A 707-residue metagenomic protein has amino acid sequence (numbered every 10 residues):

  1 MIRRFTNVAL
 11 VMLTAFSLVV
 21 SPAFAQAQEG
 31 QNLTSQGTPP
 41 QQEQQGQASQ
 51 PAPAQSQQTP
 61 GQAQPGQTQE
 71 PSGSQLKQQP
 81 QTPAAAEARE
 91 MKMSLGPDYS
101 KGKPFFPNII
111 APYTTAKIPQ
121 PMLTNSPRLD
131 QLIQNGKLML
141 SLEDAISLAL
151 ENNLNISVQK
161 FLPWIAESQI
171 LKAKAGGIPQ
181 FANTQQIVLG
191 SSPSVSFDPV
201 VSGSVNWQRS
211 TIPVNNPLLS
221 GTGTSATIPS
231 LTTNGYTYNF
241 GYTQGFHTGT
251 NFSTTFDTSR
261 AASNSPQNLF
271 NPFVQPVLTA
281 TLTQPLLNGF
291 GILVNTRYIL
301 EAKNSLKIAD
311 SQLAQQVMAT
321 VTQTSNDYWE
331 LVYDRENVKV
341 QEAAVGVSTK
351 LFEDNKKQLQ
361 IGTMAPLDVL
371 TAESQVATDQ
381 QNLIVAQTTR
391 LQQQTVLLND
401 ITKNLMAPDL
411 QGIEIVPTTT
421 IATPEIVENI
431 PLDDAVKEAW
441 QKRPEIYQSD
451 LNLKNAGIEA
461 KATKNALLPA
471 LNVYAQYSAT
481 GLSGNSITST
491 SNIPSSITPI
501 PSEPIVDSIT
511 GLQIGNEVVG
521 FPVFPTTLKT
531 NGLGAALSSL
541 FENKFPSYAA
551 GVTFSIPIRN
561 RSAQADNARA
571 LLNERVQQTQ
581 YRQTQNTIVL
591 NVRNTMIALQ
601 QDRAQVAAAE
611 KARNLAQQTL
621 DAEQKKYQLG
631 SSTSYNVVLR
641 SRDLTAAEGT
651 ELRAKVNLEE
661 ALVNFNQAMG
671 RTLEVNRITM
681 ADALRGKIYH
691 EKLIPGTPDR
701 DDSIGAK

Functional and structural regions predicted by a protein language model:
I2-R4, Q28, L33, Q41 (+11 more regions): Acidic, low-complexity, intrinsically disordered peripheral segments
L129-Q131, S220-A226, S263-S265, T420-I421 (+4 more regions): Extracytoplasmic loops and strand-loop junctions of Gram-negative outer membrane beta-barrel proteins
S141, T233-T237, Q275-V277, N326 (+3 more regions): Transmembrane beta-barrel architecture of outer-membrane proteins
L148-S157, E167-A182, P193, F197 (+11 more regions): A glycine-/polar-enriched beta->alpha junction
Q159, P163-A173, Q316-Q341, K350 (+8 more regions): Amphipathic alpha-helical coiled-coil segments
V201-R209, T254-R260, V473-A479: Transmembrane beta-barrel strands of outer-membrane/channel proteins
S230-N234, P272-V274, N429, E542-P546 (+1 more regions): Short sequence motifs at beta-strands and strand-loop junctions characteristic of Gram-negative outer-membrane
T254, V274-N382, A386-T402: Hydrophobic, small-residue-rich alpha-helical packing segments that form membrane-like cores
